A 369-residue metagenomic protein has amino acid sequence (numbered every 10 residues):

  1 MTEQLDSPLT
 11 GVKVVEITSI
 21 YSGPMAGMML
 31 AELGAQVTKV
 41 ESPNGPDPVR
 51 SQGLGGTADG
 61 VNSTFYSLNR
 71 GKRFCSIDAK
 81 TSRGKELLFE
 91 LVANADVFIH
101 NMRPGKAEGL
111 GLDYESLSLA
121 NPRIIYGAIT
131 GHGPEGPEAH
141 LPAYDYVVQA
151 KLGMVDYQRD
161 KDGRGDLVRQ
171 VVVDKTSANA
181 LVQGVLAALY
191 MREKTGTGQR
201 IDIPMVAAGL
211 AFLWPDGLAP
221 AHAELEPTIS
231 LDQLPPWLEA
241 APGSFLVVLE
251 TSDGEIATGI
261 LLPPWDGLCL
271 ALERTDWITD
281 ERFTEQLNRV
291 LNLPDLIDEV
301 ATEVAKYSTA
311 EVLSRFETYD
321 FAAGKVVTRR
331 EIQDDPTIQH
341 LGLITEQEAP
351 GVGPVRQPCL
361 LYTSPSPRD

Functional and structural regions predicted by a protein language model:
M1-R200, A221, E299, A310 (+2 more regions): N-terminal helix-loop segment corresponding to the beta1-alpha1 unit of nucleotide/adenylate-binding folds
N44, G131-G133, M205-L210, D253-E255 (+2 more regions): Glycine-rich beta-alpha junction loops
G56, F65, T228-A241, L246-V247 (+1 more regions): Short Gly/Pro-enriched turn/cap motifs at secondary-structure boundaries
L189-Q233: Substrate-binding/catalytic subdomain of NAD(P)-dependent oxidoreductase enzymes
W237-Y319, A323, R330, P336 (+1 more regions): Aromatic-enriched alpha-helical interface/lid elements that frame and gate functional surfaces
V326-A349: Conserved PLP-binding catalytic core of the aspartate aminotransferase-like
Y362-D369: Conserved small/polar residues in nucleotide/adenosyl-binding loops
